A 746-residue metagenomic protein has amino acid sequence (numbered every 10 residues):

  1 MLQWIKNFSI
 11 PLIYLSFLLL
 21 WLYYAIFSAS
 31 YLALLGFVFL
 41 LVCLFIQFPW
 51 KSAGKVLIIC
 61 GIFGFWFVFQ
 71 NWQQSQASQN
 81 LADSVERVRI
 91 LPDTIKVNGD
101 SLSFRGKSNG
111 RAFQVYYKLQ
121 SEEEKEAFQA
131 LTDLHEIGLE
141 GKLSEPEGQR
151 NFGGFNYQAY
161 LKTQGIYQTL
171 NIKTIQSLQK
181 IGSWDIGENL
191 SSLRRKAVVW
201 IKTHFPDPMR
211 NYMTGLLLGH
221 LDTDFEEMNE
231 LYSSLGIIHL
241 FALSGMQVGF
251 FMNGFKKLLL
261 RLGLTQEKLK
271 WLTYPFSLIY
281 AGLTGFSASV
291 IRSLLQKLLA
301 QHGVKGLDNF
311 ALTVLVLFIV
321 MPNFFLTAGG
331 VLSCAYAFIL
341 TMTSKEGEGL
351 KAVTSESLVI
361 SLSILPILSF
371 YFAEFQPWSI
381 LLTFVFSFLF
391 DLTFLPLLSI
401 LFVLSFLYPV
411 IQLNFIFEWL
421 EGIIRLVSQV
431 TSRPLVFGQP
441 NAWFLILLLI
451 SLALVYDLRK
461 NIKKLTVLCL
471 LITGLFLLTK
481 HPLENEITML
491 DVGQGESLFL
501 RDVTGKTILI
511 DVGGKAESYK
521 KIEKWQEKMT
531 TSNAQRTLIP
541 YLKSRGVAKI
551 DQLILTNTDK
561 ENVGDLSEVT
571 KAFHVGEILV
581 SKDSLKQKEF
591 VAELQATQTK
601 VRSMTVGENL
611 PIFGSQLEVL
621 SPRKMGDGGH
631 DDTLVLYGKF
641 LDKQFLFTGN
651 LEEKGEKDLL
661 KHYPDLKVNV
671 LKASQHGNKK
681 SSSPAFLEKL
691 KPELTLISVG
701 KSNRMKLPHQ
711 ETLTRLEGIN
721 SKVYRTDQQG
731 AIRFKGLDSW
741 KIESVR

Functional and structural regions predicted by a protein language model:
L2, G165-L294, Q552, F645-F647 (+2 more regions): Aromatic-rich juxtamembrane segments at the membrane interface
I5-I46, P396, I400, S405-D457: Membrane-embedded alpha-helical segments of integral membrane proteins
A25, A29-L32, F37-P49, G54 (+6 more regions): Hydrophobic alpha-helical transmembrane segments in multi-pass membrane proteins
N80-G99: Structural detector for short beta-strands of small beta-barrel domains
V97-R105, S497-L498: Short aromatic-glycine-enriched beta-strand elements
G110-A130: Beta-strand/loop nucleic-acid-binding surfaces
A127-F128, I137-K142, G153, I181-D185 (+2 more regions): Non-globular, low-confidence helical/coil segments that flank catalytic cores
T341-P440, L694: Alpha-helical transmembrane segments of multi-pass integral membrane proteins
